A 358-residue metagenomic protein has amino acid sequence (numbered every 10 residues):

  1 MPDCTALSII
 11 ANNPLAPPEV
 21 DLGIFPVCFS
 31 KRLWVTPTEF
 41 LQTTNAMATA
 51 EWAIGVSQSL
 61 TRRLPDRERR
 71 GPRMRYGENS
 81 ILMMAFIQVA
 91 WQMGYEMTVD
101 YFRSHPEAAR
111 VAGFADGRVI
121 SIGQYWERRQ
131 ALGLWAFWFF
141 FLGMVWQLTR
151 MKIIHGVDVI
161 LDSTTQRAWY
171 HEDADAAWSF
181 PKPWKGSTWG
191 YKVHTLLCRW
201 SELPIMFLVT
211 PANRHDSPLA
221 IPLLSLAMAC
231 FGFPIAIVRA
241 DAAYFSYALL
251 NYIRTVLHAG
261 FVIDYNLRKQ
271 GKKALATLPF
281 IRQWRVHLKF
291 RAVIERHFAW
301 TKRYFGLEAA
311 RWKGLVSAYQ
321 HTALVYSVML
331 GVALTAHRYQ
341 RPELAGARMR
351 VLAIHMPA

Functional and structural regions predicted by a protein language model:
D3-R32, R75-S80: Double-stranded DNA-binding cores of transcription factors and transposases
D3-T5, R70-R73, N266-A276, R341-A353: Arg/Lys-rich, glycine/proline-spaced intrinsically disordered segments in nuclear chromatin/transcription regulators
L41-I87: Basic, short loop/linker segments at the boundary and entry of helix-turn-helix/winged-helix-like folds
R70-N79, W184-G186, W312-T322: Structural motif
R73-F141: Short, positively charged, Gly/Tyr-enriched micro-motifs that form contact patches at catalytic or ligand/partner
A90, E96, D100, E127-T255: Polybasic low-complexity intrinsically disordered regions
I237, A242-R311: Helix-centered, glycine/charged polyanion-binding patches within enzymatic domains that contact phosphate-containing
V286-A358: Basic, amphipathic alpha-helical segments enriched in Lys/Arg and hydrophobic/aromatic residues
